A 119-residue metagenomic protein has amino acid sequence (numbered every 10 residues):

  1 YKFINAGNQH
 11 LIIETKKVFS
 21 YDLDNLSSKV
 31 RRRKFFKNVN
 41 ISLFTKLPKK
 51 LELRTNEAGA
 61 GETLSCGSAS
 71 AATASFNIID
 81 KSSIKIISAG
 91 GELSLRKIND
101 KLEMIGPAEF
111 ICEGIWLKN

Functional and structural regions predicted by a protein language model:
Y1-L64, A72-N119: Active-site proximal loop and beta-alpha junction motif in alpha/beta enzyme cores
